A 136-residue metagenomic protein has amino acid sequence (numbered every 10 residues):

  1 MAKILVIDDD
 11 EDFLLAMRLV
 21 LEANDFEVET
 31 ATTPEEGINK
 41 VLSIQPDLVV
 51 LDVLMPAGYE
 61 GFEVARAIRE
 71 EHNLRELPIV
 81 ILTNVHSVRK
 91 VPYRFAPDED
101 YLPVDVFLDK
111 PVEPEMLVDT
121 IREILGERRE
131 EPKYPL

Functional and structural regions predicted by a protein language model:
D8, D52-V53, T83: Active-site residues of response regulator receiver
E11-E29: Two-component/phosphorelay signaling modules centered on CheY-like receiver
T30-N39, E60-G61: Helix N-cap/capping motif at the beta->alpha junctions
N39, F62-R75: Short amphipathic alpha-helix used as the core "switch/output" element in two-component signaling
I44-L51, M55: Active-site beta3 strand of CheY-like receiver
Q45-D47, N73-P78: His-Asp phosphorelay/catalytic-motif detector in bacterial-type signaling
Y59-E63, V85-L108, E115, D119-R122: Alpha4 helix (beta4-alpha4-beta5 surface) of REC/receiver domains from two-component response regulators
L117-L136: The C-terminal output helix
